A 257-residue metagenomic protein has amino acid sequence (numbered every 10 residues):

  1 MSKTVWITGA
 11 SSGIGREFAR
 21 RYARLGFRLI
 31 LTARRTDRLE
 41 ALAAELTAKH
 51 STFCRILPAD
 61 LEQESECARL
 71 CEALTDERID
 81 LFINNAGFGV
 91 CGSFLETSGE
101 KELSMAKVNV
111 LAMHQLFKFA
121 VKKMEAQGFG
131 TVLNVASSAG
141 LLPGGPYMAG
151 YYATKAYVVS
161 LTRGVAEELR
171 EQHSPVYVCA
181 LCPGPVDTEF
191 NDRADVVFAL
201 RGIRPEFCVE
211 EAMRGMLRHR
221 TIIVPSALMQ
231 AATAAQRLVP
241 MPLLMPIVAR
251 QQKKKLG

Functional and structural regions predicted by a protein language model:
S11-S12: Conserved glycine-rich cofactor-binding loop
L25-L42: Conserved glycine-rich Rossmann-like NAD(P)H-binding loop of the short-chain dehydrogenase/reductase
N85-V90: Conserved NAD(P)H cofactor-binding loop of Rossmann-fold oxidoreductase domains
S93-L95, K101-S104: Substrate-binding pocket helix/loop in short-chain dehydrogenase/reductase
F117, T154: Active-site helix of classical SDR
S137: Residue(s) in the substrate-gating loop at a strand-loop-helix junction that position the organic substrate next
A180, V197-T233: C-terminal helical subdomain
